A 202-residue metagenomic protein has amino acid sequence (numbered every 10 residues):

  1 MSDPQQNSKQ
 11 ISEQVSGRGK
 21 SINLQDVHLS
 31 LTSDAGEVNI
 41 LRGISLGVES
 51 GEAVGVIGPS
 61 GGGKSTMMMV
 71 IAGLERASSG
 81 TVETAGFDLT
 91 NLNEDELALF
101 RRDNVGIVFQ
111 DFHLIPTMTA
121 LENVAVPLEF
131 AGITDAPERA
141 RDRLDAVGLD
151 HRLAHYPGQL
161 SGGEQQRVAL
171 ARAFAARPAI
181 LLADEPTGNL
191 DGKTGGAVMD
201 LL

Functional and structural regions predicted by a protein language model:
M1-S30: ABC-family P-loop ATPase nucleotide-binding domain
G19-I22, D26-L202: ABC family nucleotide-binding domain
